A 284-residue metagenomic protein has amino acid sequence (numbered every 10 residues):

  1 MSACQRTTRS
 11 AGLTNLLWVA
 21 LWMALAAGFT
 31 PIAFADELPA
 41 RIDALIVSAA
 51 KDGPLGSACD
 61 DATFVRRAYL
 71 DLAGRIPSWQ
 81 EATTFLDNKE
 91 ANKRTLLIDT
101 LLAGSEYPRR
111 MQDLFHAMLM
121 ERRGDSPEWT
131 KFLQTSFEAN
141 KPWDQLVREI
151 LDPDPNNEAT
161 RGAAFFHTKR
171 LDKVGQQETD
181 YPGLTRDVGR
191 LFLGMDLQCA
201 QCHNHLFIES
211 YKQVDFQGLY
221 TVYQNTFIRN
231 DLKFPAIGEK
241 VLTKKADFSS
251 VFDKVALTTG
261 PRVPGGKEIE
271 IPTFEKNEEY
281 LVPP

Functional and structural regions predicted by a protein language model:
M1-T14: N-terminal secretory signal peptides that target proteins for export/translocation
T7, M23, V255, G260-P261: N-terminal start and proteolytic maturation junction detector
G12-T30: Bacterial N-terminal signal peptides
D36-T259, G265-I269, T273: Short, structured secondary-structure elements that scaffold catalytic or ligand/cofactor-binding regions
T273, N277-P284: Short, intrinsically disordered, charge-balanced linker/junction segments flanking boundaries in proteins
